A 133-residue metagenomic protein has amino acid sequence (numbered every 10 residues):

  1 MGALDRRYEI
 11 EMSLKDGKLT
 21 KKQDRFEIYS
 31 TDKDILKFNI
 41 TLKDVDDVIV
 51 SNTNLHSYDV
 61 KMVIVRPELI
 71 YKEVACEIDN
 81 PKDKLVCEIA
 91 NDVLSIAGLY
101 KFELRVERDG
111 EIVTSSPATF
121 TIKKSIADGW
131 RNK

Functional and structural regions predicted by a protein language model:
M1-K133: Contiguous segments within soluble domain cores/interaction surfaces
